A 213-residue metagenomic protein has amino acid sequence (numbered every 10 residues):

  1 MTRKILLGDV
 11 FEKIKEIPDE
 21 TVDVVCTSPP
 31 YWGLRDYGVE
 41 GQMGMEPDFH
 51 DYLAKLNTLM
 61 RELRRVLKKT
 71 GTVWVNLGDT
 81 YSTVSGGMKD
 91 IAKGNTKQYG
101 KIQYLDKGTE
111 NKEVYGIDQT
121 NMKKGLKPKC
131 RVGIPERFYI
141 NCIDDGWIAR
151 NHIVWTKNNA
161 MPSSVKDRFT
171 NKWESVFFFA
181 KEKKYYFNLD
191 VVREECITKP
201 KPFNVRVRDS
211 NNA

Functional and structural regions predicted by a protein language model:
T2-A213: Core catalytic lobe of class I
